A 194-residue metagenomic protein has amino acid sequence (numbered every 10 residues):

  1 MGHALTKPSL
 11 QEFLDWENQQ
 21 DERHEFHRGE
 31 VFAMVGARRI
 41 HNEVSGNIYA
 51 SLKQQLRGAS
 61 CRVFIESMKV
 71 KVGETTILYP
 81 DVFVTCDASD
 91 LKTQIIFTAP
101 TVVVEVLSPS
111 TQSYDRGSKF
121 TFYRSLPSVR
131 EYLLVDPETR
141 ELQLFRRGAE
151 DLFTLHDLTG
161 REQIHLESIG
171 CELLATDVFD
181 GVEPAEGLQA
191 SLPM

Functional and structural regions predicted by a protein language model:
M1-M194: Gly/Pro/Ser/Thr-rich low-complexity, intrinsically disordered segments predominantly at protein N-termini
